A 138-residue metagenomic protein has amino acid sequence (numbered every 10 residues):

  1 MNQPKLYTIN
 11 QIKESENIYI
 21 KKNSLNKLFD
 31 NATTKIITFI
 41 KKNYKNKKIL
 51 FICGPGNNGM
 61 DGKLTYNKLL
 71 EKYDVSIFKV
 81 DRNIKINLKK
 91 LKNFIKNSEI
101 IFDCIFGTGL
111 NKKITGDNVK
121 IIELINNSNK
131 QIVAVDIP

Functional and structural regions predicted by a protein language model:
M1-K45: Positively charged, low-complexity intrinsically disordered leader regions
M1-Y7, K42-P138: Glycine-rich phosphate/dinucleotide-binding loop and adjoining beta-alpha-beta core of small-molecule
